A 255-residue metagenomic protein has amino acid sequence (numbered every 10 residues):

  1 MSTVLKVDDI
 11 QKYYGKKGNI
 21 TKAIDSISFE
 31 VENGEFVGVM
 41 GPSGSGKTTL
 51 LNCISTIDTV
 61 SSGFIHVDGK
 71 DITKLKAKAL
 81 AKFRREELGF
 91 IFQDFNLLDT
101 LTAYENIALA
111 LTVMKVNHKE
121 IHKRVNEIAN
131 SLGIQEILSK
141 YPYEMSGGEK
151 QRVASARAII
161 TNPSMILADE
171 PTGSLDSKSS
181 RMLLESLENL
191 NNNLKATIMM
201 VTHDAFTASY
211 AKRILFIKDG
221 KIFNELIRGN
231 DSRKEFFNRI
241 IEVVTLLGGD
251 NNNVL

Functional and structural regions predicted by a protein language model:
M40-P42: The feature captures the beta-strand-to-loop junction immediately N-terminal to the Walker
S55: Helix-to-loop junction immediately C-terminal to a conserved catalytic motif
G63-D71: Conserved ABC transporter NBD signature motif
L101-L109: Short coil-to-helix segment of the ABC ATPase nucleotide-binding domain corresponding to the Q-loop/switch region
Y141-M145, E149-Q151: Conserved ABC ATPase signature
I160-S164: A short, proline-enriched helix->beta-strand linker immediately N-terminal to the Walker B motif in ABC-type P-loop
I166-D169: Catalytic Walker B motif of ABC-type/P-loop ATPase nucleotide-binding domains
